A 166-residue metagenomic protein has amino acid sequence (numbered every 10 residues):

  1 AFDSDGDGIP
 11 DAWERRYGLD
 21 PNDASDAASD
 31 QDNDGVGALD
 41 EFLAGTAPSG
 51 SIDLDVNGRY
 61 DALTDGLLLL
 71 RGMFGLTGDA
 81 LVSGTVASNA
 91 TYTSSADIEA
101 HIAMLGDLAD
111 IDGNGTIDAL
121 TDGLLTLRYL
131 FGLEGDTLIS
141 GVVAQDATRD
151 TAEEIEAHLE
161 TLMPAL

Functional and structural regions predicted by a protein language model:
A1-S51, G58-A62, G115: Extracellular calcium-associated, cysteine-rich motifs in secreted modular proteins
I9, G35-A38, G66-L69, G123-T126: Hydrophobic core positions in alpha-helical repeat/coiled-coil coupling domains, especially the HAMP
A12-L19, G72-G75, Y129-G132: Glycine-rich, acidic and aromatic/proline-enriched surface loops and short helix-turn segments that act as binding
L39-L43, A47-S51, T77-G113, I117 (+1 more regions): Long amphipathic alpha-helical protein-interaction segments
V56-L67, G113-L124: Short, low-complexity cationic-aromatic patches
